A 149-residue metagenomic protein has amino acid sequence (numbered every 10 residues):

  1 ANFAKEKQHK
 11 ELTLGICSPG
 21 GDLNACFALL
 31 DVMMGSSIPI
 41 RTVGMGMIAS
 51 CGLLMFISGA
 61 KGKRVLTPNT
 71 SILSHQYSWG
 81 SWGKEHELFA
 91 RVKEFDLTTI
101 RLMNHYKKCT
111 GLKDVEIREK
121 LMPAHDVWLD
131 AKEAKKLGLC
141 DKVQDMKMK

Functional and structural regions predicted by a protein language model:
A1-K149: Terminal-region recognition feature
